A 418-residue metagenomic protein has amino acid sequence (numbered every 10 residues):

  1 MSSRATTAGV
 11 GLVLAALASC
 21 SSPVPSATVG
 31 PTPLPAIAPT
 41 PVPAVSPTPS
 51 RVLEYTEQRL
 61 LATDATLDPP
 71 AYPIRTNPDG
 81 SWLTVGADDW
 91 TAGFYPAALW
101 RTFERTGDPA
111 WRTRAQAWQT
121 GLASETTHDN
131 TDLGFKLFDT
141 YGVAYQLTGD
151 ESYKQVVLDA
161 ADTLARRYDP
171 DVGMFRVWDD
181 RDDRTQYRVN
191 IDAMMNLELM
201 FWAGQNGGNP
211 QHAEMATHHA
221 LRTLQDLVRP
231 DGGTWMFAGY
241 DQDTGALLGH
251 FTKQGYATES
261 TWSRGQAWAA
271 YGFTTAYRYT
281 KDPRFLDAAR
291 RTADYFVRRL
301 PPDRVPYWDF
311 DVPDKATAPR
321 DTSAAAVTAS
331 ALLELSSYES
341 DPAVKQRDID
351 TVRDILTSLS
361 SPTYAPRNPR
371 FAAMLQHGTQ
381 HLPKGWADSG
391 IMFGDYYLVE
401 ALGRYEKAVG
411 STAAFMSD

Functional and structural regions predicted by a protein language model:
M1-A36: Secretory targeting and sorting signals
V24, G30-D418: Glycan-recognition and catalytic cores of secretory/periplasmic carbohydrate-active enzymes
